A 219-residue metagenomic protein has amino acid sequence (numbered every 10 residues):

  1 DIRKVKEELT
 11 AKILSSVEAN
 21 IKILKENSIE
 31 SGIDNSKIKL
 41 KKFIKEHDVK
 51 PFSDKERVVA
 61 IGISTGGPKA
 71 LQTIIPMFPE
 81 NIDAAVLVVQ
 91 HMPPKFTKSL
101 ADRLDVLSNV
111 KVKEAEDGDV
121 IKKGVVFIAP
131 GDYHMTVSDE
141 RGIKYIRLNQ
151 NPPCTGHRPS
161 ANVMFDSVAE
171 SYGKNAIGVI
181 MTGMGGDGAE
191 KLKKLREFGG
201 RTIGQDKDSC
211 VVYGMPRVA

Functional and structural regions predicted by a protein language model:
D1-V218: Conserved acid/base catalytic micro-environments in cytosolic active-site loops
